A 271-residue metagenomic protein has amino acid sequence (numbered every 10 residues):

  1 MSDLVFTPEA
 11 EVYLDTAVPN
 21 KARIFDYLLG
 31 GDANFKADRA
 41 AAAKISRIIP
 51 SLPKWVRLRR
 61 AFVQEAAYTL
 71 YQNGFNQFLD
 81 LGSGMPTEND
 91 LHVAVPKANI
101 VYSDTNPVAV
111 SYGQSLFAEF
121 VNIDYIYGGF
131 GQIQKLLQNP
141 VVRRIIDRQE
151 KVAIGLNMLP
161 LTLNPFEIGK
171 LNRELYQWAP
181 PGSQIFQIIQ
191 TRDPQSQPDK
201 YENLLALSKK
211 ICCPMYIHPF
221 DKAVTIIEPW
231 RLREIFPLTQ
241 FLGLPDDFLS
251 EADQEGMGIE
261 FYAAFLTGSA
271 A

Functional and structural regions predicted by a protein language model:
M1-G128, Q132-I145, Y176, I259-F261 (+1 more regions): Rossmann-like AdoMet
F130, V142-E167: A short SAM/SAH-binding and catalytic strip from SAM-dependent methyltransferases
K135-L136, L161-E174: A short, conserved alpha-helix within the catalytic core of class I
A153-L156, W178-R192: Conserved beta-strand signature within the Rossmann-like core of class I S-adenosyl-L-methionine
E174-P181, I226: Conserved helix-to-beta-strand junction in the class I
P198-K222: Conserved Class I S-adenosyl-L-methionine
P214-P237: Short alpha-helix
D246-A271: Core SAM-dependent methyltransferase catalytic element
